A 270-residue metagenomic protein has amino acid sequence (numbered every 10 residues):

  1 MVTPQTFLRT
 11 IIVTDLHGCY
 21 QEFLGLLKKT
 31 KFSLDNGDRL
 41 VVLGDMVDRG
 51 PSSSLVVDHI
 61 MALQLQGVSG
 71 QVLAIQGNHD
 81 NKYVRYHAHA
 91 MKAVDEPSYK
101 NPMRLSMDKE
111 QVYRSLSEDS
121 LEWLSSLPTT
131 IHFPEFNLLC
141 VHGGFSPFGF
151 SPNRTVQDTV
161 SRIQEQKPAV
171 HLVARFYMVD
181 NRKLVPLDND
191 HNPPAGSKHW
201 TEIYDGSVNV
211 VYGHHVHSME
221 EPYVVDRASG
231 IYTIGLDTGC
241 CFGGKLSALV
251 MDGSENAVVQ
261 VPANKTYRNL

Functional and structural regions predicted by a protein language model:
M1-H59, L65: N-terminal active-site segment of His-dependent metallophosphoesterases
F7, D35-D38, S69-Q71, C140 (+1 more regions): A general structural motif
R9-H17, L138-G144, I234-L236: Active-site-proximal beta-strand elements of phosphoester/diester hydrolases
I12, L40-V42, A74-I75, L139 (+2 more regions): Residue-level marker for buried hydrophobic side chains located in beta-strands that build the well-ordered beta-sheet
D15, D45, I60, G77-N78 (+5 more regions): Divalent metal-coordination and catalytic microenvironments
H17-Q21, D48-P51, H79-V84, P147-F148 (+2 more regions): Active-site environment of divalent metal-dependent phosphoester hydrolases
R49-N181: Active-site neighborhood of divalent metal-dependent phosphoester bond hydrolases
S161-L270: Acidic, His/Gly-rich catalytic cores of divalent-metal-dependent hydrolytic chemistry
